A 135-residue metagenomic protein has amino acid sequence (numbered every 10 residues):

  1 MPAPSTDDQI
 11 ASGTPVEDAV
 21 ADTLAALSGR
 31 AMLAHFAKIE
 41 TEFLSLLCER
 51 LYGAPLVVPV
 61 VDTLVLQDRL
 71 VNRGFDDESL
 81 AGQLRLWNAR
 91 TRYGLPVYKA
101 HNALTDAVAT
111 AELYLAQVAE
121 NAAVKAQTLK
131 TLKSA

Functional and structural regions predicted by a protein language model:
M1-L51, P55-V57, N72, L80-V97 (+1 more regions): Conserved non-catalytic scaffold segment of RNase H-like nuclease domains
E40, D62, D106: Acidic active-site catalytic centers that drive phospho-/nucleotidyl reactions and related ester hydrolyses
P55-R69: Conserved beta-strand -> loop -> alpha-helix junction used to position metal-binding or nucleic-acid-contacting
L66-R69, A89, L113: Generic recognition of well-ordered alpha-helical segments
R92, A111-A135: Acidic two-metal-ion nuclease catalytic site recognized across multiple nuclease folds, prominently DnaQ/RNase D-T
Y98, A103, A126-L129: Internal, active-site/partner-interface "lid" segment
N102-L113: Acidic, divalent-metal-coordinating active-site segment for phosphoryl/phosphodiester hydrolysis, typified by short
